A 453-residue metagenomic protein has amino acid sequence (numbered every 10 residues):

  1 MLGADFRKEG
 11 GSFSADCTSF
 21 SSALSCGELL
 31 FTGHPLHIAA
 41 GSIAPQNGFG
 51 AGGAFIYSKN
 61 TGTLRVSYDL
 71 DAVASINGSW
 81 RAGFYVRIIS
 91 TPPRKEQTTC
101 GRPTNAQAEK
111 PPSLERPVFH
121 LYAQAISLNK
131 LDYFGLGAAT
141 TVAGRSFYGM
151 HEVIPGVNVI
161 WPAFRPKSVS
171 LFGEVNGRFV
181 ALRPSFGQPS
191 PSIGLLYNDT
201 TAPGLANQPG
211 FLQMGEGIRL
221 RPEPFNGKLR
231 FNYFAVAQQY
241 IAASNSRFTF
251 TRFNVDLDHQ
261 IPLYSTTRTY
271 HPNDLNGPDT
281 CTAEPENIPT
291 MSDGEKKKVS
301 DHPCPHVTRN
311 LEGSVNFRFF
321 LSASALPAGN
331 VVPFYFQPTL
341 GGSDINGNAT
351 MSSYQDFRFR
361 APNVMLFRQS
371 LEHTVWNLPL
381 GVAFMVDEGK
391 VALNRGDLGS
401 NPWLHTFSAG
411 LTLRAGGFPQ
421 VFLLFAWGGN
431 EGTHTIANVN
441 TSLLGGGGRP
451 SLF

Functional and structural regions predicted by a protein language model:
M1-P112, H120, S168-E174, V180-L229 (+11 more regions): Outer-membrane beta-barrel initiation region
L2-G10, Y148-M150, I154, N158-F164 (+1 more regions): Surface-exposed, low-complexity/disordered segments and acidic/polar micro-motifs at processing/linker regions
R7-F20, L29, H37, G194-P379 (+4 more regions): C-terminal outer-membrane beta-barrel translocator/porin domains of Gram-negative envelope proteins and their
I38-A40, Y68-A72, F119-A123, V157 (+8 more regions): Membrane-embedded beta-strand positions of outer-membrane beta-barrel proteins
S42-Q46, Y57-K59, A72-G78, I88-S90 (+13 more regions): Transmembrane beta-strands of outer-membrane beta-barrel pores
G53, L70, F84-V86, P155-V159 (+7 more regions): Membrane-embedded beta-strands of outer-membrane beta-barrel proteins, especially the hydrophobic/small aromatic
A82, P93-P155, R318-T339, V421-T441 (+1 more regions): Outer-membrane beta-barrel translocator/channel fold
D132-L136, V159, R183-Q188: Short acidic, glycine/serine/threonine-rich loops at helix termini
